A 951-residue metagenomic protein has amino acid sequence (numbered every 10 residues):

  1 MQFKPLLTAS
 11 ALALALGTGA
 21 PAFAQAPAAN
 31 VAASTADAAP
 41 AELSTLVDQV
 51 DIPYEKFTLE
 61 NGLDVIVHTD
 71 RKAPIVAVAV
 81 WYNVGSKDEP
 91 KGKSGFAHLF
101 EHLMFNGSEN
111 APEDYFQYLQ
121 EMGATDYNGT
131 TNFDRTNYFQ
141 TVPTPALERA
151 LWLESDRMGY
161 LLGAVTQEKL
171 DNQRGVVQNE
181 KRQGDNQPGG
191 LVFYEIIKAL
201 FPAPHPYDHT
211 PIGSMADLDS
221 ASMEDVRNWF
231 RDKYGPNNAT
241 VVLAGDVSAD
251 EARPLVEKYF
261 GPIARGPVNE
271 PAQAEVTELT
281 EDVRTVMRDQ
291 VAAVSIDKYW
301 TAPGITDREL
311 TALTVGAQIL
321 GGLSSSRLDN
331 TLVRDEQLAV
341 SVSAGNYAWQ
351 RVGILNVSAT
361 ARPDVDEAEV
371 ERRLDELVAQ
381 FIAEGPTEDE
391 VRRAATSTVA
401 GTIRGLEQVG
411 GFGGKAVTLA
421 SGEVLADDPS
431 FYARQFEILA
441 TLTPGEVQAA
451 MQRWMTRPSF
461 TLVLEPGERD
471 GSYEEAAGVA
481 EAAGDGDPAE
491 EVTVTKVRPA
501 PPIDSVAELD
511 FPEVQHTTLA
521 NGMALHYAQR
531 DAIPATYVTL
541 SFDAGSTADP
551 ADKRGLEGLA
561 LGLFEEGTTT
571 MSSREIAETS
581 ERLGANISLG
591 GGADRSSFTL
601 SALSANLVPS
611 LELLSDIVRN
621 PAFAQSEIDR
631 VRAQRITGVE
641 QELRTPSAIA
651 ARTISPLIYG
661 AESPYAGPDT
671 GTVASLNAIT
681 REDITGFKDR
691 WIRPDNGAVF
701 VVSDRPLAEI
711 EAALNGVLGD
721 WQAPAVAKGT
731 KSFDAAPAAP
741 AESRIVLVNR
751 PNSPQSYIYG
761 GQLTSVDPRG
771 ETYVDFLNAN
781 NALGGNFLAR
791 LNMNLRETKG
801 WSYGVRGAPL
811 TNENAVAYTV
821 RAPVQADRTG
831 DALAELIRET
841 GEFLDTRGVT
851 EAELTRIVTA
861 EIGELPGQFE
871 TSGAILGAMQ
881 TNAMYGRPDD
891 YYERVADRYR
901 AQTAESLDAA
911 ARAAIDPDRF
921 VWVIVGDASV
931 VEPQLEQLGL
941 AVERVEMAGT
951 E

Functional and structural regions predicted by a protein language model:
M1-Q25: Gram-negative bacterial Sec-dependent N-terminal signal peptides
F23-I66, S248-R288, S295, Y299 (+10 more regions): Proteolytic maturation boundary segments
I66-H68, A73-K91, G95-L99, E113-Y160 (+17 more regions): M16 family metallopeptidases and their MPP-like homologs
D156-V165, Y259-P267, D375-P386, I617-F623 (+3 more regions): A common structural junction motif
Q167, R174, R227-Y259, P458-S459 (+4 more regions): Non-catalytic, conformational "gating/processing" segments within enzyme and secreted inhibitor domains
V176-G184, E275-D289, A395-L406, A602 (+3 more regions): Short, conserved secondary-structure transition motifs
D217-S222, V226, L676-I679, I684: Alpha-helical scaffold elements lining the catalytic groove of polysaccharide deacetylases
